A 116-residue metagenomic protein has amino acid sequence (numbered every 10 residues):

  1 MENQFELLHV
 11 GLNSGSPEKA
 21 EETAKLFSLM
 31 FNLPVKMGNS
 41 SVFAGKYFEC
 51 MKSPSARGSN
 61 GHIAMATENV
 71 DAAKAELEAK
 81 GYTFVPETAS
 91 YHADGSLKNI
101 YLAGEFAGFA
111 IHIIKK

Functional and structural regions predicted by a protein language model:
M1-E21, G58-M65: N-terminal beta-strand motif that seeds the catalytic metal site of vicinal oxygen chelate
M1-Q4, K36-G38, E49-K52, E78-K116: Vicinal oxygen chelate
S14-S16, T67-N69, G104-F106: Non-catalytic surface loops within mature trypsin-like serine protease
P17-F31, A73-G81: Amphipathic alpha-helical segments
S28-S40: Surface-exposed, low-hydrophobicity interaction/linker segments
V42-H62: Short, intrinsically disordered low-complexity segments
S59-T88: Mid-chain, well-packed structural core segment of small domains
